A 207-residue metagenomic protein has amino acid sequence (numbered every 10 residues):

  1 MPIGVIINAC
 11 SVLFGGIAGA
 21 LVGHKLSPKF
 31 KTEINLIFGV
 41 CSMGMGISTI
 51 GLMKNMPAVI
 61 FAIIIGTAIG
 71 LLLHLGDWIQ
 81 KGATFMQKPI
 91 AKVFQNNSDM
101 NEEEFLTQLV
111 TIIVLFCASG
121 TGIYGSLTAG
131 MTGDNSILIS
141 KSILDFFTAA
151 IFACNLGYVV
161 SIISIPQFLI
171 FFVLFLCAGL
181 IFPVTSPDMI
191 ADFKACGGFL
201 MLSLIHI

Functional and structural regions predicted by a protein language model:
M1-I3, I50-A58, T128-S136, P183-V184: Helix-coil boundary and interhelical linker segments in multi-pass alpha-helical membrane proteins
P2-L13, M131-S142, P187-F199: Structural signature of hydrophobic alpha-helical transmembrane segments
I7-G15, G19, G23, G39-V40 (+14 more regions): Alpha-helical transmembrane segments in multi-pass membrane proteins
P28-A62: Long, highly hydrophobic alpha-helical transmembrane signal-anchor segments
P28-K29, L75-Q108: Intrinsically disordered, low-complexity non-transmembrane regions of multi-pass membrane transporters
S48-P57, L72-G82: Transmembrane alpha-helix boundary signature
E102-P183, G198: Helix-loop-helix junctions within the multi-pass membrane cores of secondary transporters/permeases
I205-I207: Conserved small/polar residues in nucleotide/adenosyl-binding loops
